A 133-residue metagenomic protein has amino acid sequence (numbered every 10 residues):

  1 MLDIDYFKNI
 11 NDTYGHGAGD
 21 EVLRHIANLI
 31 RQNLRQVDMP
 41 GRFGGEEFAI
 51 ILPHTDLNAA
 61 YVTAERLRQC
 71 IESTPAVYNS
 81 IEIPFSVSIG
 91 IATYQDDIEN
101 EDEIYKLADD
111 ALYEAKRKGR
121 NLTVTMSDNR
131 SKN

Functional and structural regions predicted by a protein language model:
L2, F48, V87-I91: A structural signal for short, well-ordered beta-strand segments
D5-Q32, G41-G45, A49-I50, L57-E65 (+2 more regions): Conserved long alpha-helical elements within nucleotide-processing catalytic cores of c-di-GMP signaling and class III
D12, I51-T55, E72, Y94-Q95: Residue-level recognition of strand-loop junctions within catalytic nucleotide-signaling folds
D38-M39, A76: Glycine-rich ATP-lid/hinge loop adjacent to the conserved G-boxes
M39-R42, I83: A short pre-motif secondary-structure segment
Y61, E65, N79, Y94-N133: Catalytic-core segments of nucleotide cyclases and related cyclic-nucleotide turnover enzymes
I71-V87: Catalytic core regions of nucleotide second-messenger enzymes
